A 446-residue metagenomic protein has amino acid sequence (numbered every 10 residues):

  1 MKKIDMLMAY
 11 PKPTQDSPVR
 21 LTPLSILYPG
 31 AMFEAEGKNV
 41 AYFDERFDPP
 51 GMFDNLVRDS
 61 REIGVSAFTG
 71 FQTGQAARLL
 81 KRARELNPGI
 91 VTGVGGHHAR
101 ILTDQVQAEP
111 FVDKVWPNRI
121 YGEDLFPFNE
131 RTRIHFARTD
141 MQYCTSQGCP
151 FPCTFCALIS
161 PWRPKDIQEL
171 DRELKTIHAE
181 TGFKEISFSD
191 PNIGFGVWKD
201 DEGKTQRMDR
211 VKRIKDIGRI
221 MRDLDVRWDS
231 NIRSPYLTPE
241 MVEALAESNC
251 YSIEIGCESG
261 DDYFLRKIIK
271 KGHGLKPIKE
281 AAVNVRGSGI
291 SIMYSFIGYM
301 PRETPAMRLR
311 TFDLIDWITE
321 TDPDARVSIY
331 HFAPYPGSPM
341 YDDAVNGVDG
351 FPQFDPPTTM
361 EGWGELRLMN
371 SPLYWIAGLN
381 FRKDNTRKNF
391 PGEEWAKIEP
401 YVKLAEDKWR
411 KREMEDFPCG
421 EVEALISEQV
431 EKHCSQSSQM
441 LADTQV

Functional and structural regions predicted by a protein language model:
M1-M8, E34-Y42, N55-R61, R82 (+4 more regions): Radical SAM enzyme core and accessory elements
M1-S187: Acidic, low-complexity intrinsically disordered segments
Q15-D16, A99-L102, F151, D190 (+6 more regions): Flexible glycine/acidic-rich beta-alpha junction loops that bind and position SAM and/or redox cofactors in anaerobic
F33, L79-N87, I217, M221 (+2 more regions): Hydrophobic positions in alpha-helices of CheY-like receiver
V91-G93, W116, D229, M293 (+1 more regions): Structural detector of well-ordered beta-strand residues that form the stable sheet scaffold of enzyme domains
T103-P110, M241, R302-W317: Catalytic cores of alpha/beta
F128-I292, M300: Radical SAM [4Fe-4S] cluster-binding motif and immediate context
I214-R219, Y251, T304-D322: Short, electropositive alpha-helical surface patch
